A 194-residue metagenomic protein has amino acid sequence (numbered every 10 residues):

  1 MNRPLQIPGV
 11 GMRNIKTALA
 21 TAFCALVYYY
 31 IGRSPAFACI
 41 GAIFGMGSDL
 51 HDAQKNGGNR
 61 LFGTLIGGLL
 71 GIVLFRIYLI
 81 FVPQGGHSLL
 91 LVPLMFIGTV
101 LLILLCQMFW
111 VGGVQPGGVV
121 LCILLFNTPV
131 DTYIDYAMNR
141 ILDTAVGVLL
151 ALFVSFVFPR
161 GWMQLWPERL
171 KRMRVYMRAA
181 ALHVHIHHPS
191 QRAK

Functional and structural regions predicted by a protein language model:
M1-L121, F126-K194: Alpha-helical transmembrane segments and their membrane-interface boundaries that form or gate the permeation pathway
